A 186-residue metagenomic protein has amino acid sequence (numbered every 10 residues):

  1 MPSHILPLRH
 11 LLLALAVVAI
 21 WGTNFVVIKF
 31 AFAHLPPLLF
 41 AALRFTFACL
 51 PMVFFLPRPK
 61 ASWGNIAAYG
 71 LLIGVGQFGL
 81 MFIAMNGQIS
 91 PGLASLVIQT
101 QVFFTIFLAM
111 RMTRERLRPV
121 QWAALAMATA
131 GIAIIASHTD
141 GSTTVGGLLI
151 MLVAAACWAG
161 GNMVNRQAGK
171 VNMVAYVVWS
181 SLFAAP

Functional and structural regions predicted by a protein language model:
I5-L11, A33-L38, A42, R58-G64 (+1 more regions): Juxtamembrane helix-entry segments on the extracytoplasmic side of multipass membrane proteins
V18-F47, I89-S90, G160-A184: Juxtamembrane helix-loop-helix junctions in multi-pass membrane proteins
A19-I20, N24-I28, V53-I98, I106 (+1 more regions): Specific transmembrane alpha-helical segments of multi-pass solute transporters/efflux pumps, especially DMT/EamA
V27-F30, H34, F47-S62, M127-T143 (+1 more regions): Membrane-interface helix-cap regions at the ends of transmembrane helices in multi-pass membrane proteins
I28, L43, Y69, V97-T100 (+4 more regions): Hydrophobic core positions of alpha-helical segments in small-molecule transporters and transporter systems
P36-L39, N65, L93, R116-Q121 (+1 more regions): Residue-level recognition of membrane-helix boundary sites in multi-pass small-molecule transporters
T46, M52, Y69, F107-L108 (+3 more regions): Hydrophobic transmembrane alpha-helices of multi-pass small-molecule transport proteins
C49-M52, T105-I106, R111, T143-P186: Transmembrane alpha-helical segments that form core, pore/gating elements of small-molecule transporters/exporters
